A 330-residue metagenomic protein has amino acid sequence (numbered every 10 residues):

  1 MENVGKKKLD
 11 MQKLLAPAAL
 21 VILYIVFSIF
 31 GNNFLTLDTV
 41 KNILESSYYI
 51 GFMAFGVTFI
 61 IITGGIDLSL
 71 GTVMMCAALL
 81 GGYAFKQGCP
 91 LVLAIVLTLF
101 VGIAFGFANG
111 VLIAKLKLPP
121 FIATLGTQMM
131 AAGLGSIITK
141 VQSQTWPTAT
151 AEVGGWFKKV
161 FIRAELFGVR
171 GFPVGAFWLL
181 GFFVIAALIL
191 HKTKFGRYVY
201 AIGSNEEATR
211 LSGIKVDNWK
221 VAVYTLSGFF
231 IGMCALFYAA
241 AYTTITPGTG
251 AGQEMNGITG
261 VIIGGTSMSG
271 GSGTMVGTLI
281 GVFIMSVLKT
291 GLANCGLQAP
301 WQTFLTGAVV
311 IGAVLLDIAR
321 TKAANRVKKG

Functional and structural regions predicted by a protein language model:
M1-A54, G88-L93, G168-R170, K329-G330: Membrane-interfacial amphipathic/re-entrant helices at transmembrane-helix boundaries
M1-V21, I25, S204, R210-N218 (+1 more regions): Cytosolic-side transmembrane-helix boundaries in multi-pass membrane proteins
I25-Q87, V111-K117, V261, G265-M275 (+1 more regions): Single transmembrane alpha-helix segments in multi-pass membrane proteins
S47-G56, T72, C76, F107 (+7 more regions): Hydrophobic alpha-helical segments embedded in the membrane of multi-pass proteins
P90-T98, A104-N109, I113, F161 (+1 more regions): Helix-loop-helix "hairpin" substructures at the membrane interface of multi-pass membrane proteins
P120-I122, G171-L179, K220, G252-E254 (+1 more regions): Loop-to-transmembrane alpha-helix initiation sites
F121-T193, V221-A222, Y242-G250, R326-G330: Transmembrane helix-bundle core of multi-pass membrane transporters and related energy-transducing complexes
Y224-T225, I231, A241-G307: Transmembrane alpha-helical segments in multi-pass inner-membrane proteins
